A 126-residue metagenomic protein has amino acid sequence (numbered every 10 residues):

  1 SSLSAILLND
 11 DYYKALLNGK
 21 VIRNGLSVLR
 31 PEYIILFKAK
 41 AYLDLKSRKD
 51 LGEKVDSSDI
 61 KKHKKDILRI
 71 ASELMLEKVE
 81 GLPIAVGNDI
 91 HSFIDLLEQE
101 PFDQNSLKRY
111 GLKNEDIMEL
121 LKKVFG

Functional and structural regions predicted by a protein language model:
S1-G126: Compositionally biased terminal segments of proteins
